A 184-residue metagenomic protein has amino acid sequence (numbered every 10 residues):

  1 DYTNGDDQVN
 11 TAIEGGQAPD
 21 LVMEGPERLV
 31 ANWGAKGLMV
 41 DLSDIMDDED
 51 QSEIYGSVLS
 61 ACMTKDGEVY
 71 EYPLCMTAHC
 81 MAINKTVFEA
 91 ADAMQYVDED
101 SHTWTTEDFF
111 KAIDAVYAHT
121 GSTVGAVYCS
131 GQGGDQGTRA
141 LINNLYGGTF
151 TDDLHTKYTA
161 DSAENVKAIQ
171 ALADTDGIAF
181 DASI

Functional and structural regions predicted by a protein language model:
D1-I54, E71, A90-Y96: Extracytoplasmic "Venus flytrap"/periplasmic binding protein-like
D1-Q8, E27-R28, H102-D108, D181-I184: Short helix-initiation/N-cap motifs at beta->coil->alpha
G5, L59-S60: Short, flexible segments with low predicted structural confidence
R28, G37, D41, G67 (+2 more regions): Residue-level signal for pocket-adjacent positions within structured domains
L29-W33, C80-M81, G133-T138: Short catalytic/ligand-binding loop motif for oxyanion handling, primarily in non-cytosolic enzymes, centered on
M46-D47, S60-G134, G148-A182: Helix-loop-helix "hinge/cap" segment bordering the ligand-binding cleft or interdomain interface
E53-G56, D135: Short solvent-exposed loop/turn micro-motifs enriched in small/polar/acidic residues
